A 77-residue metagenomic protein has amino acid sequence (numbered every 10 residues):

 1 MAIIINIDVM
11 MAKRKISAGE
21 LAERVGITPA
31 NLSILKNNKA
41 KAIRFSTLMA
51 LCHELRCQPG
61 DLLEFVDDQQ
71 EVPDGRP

Functional and structural regions predicted by a protein language model:
M1-I16: A short, Lys/Arg-rich alpha-helix, primarily the initiator
A12, E23, H53: Alpha-helical residues within the helix-turn-helix
A12, G26, N37, D67: Residue-level detection of the helix-turn-helix DNA-binding "recognition helix"
K15-I34: Short alpha-helical DNA-recognition segment
I34, K41, H53, L63-P77: Short, charged recognition helix plus adjacent turn of helix-turn-helix-like nucleic-acid-binding domains
K39-A50: Short, basic-rich loop-to-helix N-cap that marks the start of a DNA-contacting helix
